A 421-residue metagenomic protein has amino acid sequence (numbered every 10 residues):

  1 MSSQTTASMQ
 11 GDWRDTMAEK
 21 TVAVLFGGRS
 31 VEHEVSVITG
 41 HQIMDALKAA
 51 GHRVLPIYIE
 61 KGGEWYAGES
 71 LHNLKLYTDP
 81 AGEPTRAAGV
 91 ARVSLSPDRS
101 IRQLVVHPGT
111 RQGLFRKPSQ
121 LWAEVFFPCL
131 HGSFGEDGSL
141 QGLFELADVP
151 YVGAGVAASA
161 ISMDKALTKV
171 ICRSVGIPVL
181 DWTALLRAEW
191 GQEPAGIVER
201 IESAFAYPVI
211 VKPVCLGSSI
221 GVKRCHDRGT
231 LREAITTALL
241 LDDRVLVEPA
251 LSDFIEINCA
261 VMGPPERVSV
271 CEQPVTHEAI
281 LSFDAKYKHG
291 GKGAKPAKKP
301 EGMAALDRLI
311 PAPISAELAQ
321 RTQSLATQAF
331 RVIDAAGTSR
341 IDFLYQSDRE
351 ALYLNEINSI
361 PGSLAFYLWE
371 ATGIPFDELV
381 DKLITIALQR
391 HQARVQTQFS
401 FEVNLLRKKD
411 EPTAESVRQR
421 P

Functional and structural regions predicted by a protein language model:
Q4-A157, I161-M163, L167, S174 (+3 more regions): ATP-binding N-terminal substructure of ATP-dependent carboxylate-amine bond-forming enzymes
A18-K20, F26-R29, A49, M303 (+2 more regions): ATP-dependent carboxylate activation and anion-phosphoryl transfer catalytic cores that bind Mg-ATP to form
S36, V179-A184, P208-T236, E256-N258: Glycine-rich phosphate-binding loop of ATP-grasp-fold ATP-dependent ligases
V54, P150-Y151, V179, V209 (+1 more regions): Hydrophobic beta-strand scaffold residues
L55-I57, V245-P249, I257-N258, D334-D348: A short glycine-rich, hydrophobically flanked beta-strand micro-motif that places a catalytic Asp/Glu for divalent metal
G132, S219, P274-H277, N358-E370: Glycine-rich phosphate/pyrophosphate-binding beta-alpha loops
C172-R173, I201-I220, D243-F254: ATP-grasp fold ATP-binding core
K223-G302, L306-L309, P313-S324, L352: Phosphate-binding site of ATP-dependent enzymes
